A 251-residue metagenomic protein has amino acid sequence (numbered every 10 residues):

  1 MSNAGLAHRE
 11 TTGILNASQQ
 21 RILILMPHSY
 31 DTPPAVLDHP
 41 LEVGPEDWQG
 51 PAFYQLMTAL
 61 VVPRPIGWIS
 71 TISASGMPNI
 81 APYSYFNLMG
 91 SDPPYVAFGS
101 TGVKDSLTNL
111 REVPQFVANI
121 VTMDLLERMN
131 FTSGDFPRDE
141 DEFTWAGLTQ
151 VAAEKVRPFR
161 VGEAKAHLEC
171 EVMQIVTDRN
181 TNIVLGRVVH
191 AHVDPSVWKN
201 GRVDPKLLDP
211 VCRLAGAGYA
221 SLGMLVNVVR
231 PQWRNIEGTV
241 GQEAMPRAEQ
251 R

Functional and structural regions predicted by a protein language model:
M1-L25: N-terminal amphipathic/basic-hydrophobic helices that include classical n-h-c signal peptides and signal-anchor
N16, R21-R251: Basic, polyanion-binding surface patches
